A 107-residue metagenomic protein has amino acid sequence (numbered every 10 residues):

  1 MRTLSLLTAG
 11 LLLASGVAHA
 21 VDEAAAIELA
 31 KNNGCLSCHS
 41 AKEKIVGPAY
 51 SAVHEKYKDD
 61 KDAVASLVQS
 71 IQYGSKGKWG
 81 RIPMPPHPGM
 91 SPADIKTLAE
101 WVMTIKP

Functional and structural regions predicted by a protein language model:
M1-A24, P107: N-terminal export/targeting leaders of redox proteins
S15-A30, I45, K56: Electrostatic cytochrome c docking/interface patches
N33-A41, L98: The canonical Cys-X-X-Cys-His
C35, S75-G77, P107: Generic structural signal for secondary-structure transition and capping sites
H39, Q72, M103-K106: Protein kinase-like catalytic domain
V46-Y57, Q72-A99: Axial heme c-ligation environment in periplasmic c-type cytochrome domains
K56-S66: Short microdomains enriched in Cys/His and/or Lys/Arg
